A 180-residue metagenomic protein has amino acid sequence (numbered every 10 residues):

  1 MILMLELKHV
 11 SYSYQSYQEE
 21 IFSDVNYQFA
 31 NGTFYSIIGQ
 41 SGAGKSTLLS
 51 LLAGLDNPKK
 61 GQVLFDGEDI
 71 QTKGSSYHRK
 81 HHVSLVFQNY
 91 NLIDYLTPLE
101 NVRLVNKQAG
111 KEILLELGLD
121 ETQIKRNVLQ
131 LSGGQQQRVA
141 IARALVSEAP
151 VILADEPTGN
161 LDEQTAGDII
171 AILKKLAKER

Functional and structural regions predicted by a protein language model:
I2-L7, Y12-D24: A short, flexible loop at the N-terminus of ABC-type nucleotide-binding domains that lies
A53: Helix-to-loop junction immediately C-terminal to a conserved catalytic motif
G61-D69: Conserved ABC transporter NBD signature motif
I70-S84, L176: ABC ATPase NBD coupling module
A109-T122: Conserved ABC ATPase "signature" region
N127-L131, Q135-Q137: Conserved ABC ATPase signature
I152-D155: Catalytic Walker B motif of ABC-type/P-loop ATPase nucleotide-binding domains
